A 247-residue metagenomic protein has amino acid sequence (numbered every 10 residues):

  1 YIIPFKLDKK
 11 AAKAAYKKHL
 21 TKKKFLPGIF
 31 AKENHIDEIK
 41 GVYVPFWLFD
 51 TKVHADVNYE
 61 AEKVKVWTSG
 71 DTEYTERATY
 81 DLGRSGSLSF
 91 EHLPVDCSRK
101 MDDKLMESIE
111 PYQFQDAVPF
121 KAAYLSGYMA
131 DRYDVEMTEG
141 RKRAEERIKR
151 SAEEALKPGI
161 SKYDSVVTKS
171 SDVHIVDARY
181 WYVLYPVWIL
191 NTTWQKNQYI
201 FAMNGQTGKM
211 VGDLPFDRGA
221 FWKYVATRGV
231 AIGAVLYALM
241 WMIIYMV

Functional and structural regions predicted by a protein language model:
Y1-T193, N197-Q198, I244-M246: Charged, low-complexity helical/coil segments in non-catalytic cytosolic or luminal regions
I29-F30, T72-E76, P215-D217, A226-R228 (+1 more regions): Glycine-rich loops and low-complexity Gly/Arg-rich segments that provide flexible linkers or classic glycine-based
F49, W181-I232: Extended hydrophobic
L236-V247: Juxtamembrane boundary at the C-terminal end of a transmembrane helix
